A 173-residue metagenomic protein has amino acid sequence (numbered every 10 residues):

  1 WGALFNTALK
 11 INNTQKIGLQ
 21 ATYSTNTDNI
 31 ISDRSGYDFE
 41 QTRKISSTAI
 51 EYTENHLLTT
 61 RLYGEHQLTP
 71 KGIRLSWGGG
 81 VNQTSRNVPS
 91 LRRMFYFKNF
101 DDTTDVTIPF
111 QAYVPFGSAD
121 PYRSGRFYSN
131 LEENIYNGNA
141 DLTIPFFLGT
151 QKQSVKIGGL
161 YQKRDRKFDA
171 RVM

Functional and structural regions predicted by a protein language model:
W1-F5, H56-L62, G79, N134-A140: Hydrophobic, lipid-facing positions within transmembrane beta-strands of outer-membrane proteins
W1-I30, L58-T60: Transmembrane beta-barrel wall of Gram-negative outer-membrane proteins
F5-I11, H66-L68, I144-F146: Residue-level signature of outer-membrane beta-barrel architecture
N13-T14, T69-R74, F146-S154, A170: Short loop/turn motifs that connect adjacent beta-strands in outer-membrane beta-barrel proteins
G18-F39, R43, T84-F97, R164-M173: Outer-membrane beta-barrel and related beta-rich outer-membrane complex signature in Gram-negative bacteria
Y23-T27, L68, V81-N87, N130 (+3 more regions): Transmembrane beta-strands of outer-membrane beta-barrel pores
S35-S46, Q111-S124: Flexible, solvent-exposed coil segments and beta strand-coil junctions, predominantly the extracellular/periplasmic
I45-E51, Y63, S124-S129: Extracellular loop and loop/strand-boundary signature of outer-membrane beta-barrel proteins
